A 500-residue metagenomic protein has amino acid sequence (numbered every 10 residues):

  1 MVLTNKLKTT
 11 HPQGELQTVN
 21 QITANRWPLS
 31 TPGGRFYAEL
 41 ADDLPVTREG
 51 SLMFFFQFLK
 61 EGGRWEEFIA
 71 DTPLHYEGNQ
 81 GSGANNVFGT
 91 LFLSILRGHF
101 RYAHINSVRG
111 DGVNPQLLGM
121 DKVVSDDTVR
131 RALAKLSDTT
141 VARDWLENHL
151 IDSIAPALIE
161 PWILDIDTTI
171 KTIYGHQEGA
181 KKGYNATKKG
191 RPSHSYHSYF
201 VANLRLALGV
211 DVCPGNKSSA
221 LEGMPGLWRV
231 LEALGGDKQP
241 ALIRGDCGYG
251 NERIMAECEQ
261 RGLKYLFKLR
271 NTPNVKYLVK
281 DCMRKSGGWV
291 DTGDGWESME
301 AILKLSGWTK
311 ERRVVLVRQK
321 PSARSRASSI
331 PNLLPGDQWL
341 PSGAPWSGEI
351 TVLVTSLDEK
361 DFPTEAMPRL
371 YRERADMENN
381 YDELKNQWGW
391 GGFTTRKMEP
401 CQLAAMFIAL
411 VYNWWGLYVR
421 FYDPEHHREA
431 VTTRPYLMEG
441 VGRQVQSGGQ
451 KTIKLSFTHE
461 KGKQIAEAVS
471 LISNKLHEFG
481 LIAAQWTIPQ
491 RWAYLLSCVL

Functional and structural regions predicted by a protein language model:
M1-R191, S195-G236, G442-L500: Dynamic "connector" segments at or just before major functional cores
L3-T4, T23, W27-P32, K264-N379 (+2 more regions): An anionic, glycine-rich sequence signature occurring as long contiguous blocks
S30-F36, E67-D71, R109-G112, P345-T351 (+3 more regions): Short acidic (Asp/Glu) and glycine-rich catalytic loops that position anionic groups and cofactors
T90-L91, I105, S125, V129 (+9 more regions): Short, conserved catalytic/metal-binding motifs centered on acidic residues
I105, V290, E297, D361-L403 (+2 more regions): Short amphipathic alpha-helical "interface-anchor" segments enriched in bulky aromatics
G112-P115, K171-I173, L206, N216-K217 (+8 more regions): Flexible loop/turn segments at secondary-structure boundaries
K217-N274: Domain-level cores of phosphate- or acyl-group-handling catalytic modules
G391-K454: Basic, amphipathic alpha-helical segments enriched in Lys/Arg and hydrophobic/aromatic residues
